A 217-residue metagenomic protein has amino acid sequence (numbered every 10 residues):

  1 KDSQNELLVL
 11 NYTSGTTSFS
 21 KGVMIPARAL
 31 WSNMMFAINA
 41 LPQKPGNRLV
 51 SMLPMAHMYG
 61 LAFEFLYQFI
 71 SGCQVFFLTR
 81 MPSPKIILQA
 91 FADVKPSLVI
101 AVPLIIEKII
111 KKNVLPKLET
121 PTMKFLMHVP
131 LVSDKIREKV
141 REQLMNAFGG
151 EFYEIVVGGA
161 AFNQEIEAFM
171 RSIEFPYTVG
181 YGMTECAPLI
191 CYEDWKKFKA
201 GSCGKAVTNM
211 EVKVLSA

Functional and structural regions predicted by a protein language model:
K1-Y12, F19, P42-R48: Conserved pre-ATP/AMP-binding loop-to-beta segment of ANL
L7, M81, P103-L104, A160 (+1 more regions): Alpha-helix N-cap/helix-start capping motif
L7, T13-T16, L49, V99 (+2 more regions): Conserved S/T- and glycine-rich ATP-binding loop of Class I adenylate-forming
L8-M34: Conserved AMP-binding A3 loop
G22-V23, L49, Y59, Y192: Transmitter module of two-component histidine kinases
W31-R48, M55-R141, S172, P176: Conserved AMP-binding/adenylation subdomain of ANL enzymes
V99, I136-A217: Conserved AMP-binding/adenylate-forming
